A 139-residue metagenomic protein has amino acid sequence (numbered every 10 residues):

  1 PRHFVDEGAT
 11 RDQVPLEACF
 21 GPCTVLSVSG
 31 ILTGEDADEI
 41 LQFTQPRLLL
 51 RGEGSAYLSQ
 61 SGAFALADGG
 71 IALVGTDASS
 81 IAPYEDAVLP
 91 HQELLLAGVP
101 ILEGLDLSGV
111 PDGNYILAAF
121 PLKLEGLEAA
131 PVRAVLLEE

Functional and structural regions predicted by a protein language model:
P1-E139: Active-/binding-site microenvironments in catalytic and ligand-binding cores
